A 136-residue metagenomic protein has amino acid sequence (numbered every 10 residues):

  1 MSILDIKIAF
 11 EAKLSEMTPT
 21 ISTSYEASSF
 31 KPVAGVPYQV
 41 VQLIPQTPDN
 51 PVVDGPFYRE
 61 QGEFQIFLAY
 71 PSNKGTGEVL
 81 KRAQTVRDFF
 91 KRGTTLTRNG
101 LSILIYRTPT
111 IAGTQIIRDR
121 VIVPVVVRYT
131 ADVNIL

Functional and structural regions predicted by a protein language model:
M1-P56, K74, K81, D88-F89 (+1 more regions): Small/polar-rich, solvent-exposed N-terminal microdomains that initiate assembly or binding
I3, D132-L136: Short hydrophobic/aromatic patches at helix-to-coil boundaries
T20-I21, R87-T130: Acidic-leaning, charged glycine-interspersed low-complexity segments
V52-R59, Q115-R120: Short, solvent-exposed beta-strand/turn "edge" segments of beta-rich domains on protein surfaces
Y58-N73, V121-D132: Oligomerization/assembly interface segments of phage tail-like spikes and tubes
G77-L80, V121: Short, amphipathic alpha-helical segments
